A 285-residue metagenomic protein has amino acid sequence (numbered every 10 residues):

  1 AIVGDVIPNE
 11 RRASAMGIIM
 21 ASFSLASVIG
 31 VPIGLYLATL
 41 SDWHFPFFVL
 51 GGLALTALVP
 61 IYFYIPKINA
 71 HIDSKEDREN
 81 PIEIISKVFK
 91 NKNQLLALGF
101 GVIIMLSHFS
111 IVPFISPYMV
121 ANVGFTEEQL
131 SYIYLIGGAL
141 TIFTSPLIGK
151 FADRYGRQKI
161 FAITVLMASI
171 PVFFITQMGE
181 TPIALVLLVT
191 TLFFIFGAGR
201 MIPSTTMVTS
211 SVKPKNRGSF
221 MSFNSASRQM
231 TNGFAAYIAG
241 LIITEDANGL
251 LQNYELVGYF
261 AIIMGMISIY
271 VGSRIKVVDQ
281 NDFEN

Functional and structural regions predicted by a protein language model:
A1-S22: Cytoplasmic helix-loop-helix junction between adjacent transmembrane helices in 12-TM secondary transporters
I18-I65: Helix-loop-helix hairpin linking two adjacent transmembrane segments in secondary transporters
T39-G51, I243-I263: A membrane-interface helix-boundary motif in multi-pass transporters
P60-Y62, Y259-N285: Multi-pass alpha-helical transporter architecture, strongest for 12-TM Major Facilitator/SLC carriers used
P66-L98: Juxtamembrane intracellular "pre-TM" segments in multi-pass secondary transporters
Q94-Y134: Extracytoplasmic gate region of multi-pass secondary transporters
S145-G156, I243: Helix-to-loop junctions at the C-terminal end of transmembrane segments in multipass secondary transporters
Q158-P203: C-terminal transmembrane helical hairpin of 12-TM major facilitator-type secondary transporters
